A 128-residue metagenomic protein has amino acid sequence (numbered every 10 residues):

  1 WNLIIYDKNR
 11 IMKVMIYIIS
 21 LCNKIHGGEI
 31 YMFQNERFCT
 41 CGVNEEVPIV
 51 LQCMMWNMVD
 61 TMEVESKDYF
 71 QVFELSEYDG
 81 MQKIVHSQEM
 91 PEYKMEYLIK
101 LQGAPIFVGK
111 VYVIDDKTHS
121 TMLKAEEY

Functional and structural regions predicted by a protein language model:
N2-I5, K13-K100: N-terminal "domain-start" segment
P91-Y128: Short, compact, well-ordered microdomains
